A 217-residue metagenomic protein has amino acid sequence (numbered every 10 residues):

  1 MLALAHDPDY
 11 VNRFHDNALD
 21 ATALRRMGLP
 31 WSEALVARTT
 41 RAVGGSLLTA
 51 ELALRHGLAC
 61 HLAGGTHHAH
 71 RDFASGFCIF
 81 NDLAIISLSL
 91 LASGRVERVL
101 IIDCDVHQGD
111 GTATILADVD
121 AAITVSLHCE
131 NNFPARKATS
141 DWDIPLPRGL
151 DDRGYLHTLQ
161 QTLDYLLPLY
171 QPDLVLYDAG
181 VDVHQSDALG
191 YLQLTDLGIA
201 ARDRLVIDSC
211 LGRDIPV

Functional and structural regions predicted by a protein language model:
M1-V217: HDAC/HDAC-like amidohydrolase catalytic core signature
